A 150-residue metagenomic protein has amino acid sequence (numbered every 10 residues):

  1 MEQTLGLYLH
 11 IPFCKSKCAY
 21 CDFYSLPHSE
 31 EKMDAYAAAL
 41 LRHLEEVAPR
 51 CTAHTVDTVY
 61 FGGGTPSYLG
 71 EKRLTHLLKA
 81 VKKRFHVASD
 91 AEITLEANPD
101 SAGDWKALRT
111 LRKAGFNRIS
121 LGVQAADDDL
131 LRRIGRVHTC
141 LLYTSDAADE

Functional and structural regions predicted by a protein language model:
E2-A35, A114, D128-V137: Canonical Radical SAM [4Fe-4S] cluster-binding loop centered on the CxxxCxxC motif and its immediate flanking residues
L5, H54-D57, A91, N117: Short acidic/polar active-site loop segments enriched in Thr and Asp
C14, F61, L95, L121: Conserved, mostly hydrophobic/aromatic
P27, R50-R84, A97-R109, D129-L141: Conserved glycine-rich "GG(E/T)P / GGGxP" loop and the immediately following alpha-helix in the radical SAM core
L40-C51: A short, N-terminal amphipathic alpha-helix
L108-A126: Non-cysteine beta-strand/loop elements that form the S-adenosyl-L-methionine
Y143-A148: Conserved small/polar residues in nucleotide/adenosyl-binding loops
